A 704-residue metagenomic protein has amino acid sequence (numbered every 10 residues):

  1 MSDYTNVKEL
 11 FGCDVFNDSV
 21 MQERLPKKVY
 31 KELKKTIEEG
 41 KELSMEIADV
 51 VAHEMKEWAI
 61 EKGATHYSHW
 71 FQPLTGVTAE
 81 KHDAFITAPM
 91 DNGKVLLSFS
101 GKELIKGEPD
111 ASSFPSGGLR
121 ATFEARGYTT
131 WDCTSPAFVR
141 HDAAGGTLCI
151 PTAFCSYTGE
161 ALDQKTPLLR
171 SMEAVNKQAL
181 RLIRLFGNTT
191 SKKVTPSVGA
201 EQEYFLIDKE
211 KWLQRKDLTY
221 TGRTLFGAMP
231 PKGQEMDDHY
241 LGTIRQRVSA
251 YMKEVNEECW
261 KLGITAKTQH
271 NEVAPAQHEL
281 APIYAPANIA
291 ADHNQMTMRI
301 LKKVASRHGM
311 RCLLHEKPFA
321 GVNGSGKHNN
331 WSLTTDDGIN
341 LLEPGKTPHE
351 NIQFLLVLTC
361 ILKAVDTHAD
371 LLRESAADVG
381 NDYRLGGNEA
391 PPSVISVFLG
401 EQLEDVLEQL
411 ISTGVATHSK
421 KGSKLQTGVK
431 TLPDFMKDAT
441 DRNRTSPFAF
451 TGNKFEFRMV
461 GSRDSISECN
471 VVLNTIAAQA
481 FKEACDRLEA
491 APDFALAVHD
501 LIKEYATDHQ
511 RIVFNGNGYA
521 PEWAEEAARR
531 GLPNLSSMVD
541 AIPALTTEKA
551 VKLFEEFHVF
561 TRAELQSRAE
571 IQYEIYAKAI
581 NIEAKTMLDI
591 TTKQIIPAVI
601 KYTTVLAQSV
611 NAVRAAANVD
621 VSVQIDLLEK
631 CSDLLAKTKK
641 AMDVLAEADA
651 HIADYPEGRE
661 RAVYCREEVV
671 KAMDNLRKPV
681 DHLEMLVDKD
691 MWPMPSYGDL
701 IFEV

Functional and structural regions predicted by a protein language model:
M1, L10-D18, K177, R181-I183: Flexible inter-domain linker/hinge segments
M1-E9, E703-V704: Basic/polar N-terminal segments that are highly enriched at the extreme N-terminus, encompassing both cleavable
L10-A125: Active-site core of metal-dependent hydrolases
A64, S68-W70, H293-R307, L333 (+3 more regions): Hydrophobic/aromatic-rich, well-ordered segments within soluble, folded domains that form packed cores
G76-N92, P109-S112, G117, R215 (+5 more regions): Short linear, low-complexity motifs centered on an aromatic residue
A125-L314, N323-N329, L333-E570: Glycine-rich, acidic/polar active-site loops that bind/position phosphate-bearing ligands
L218-T219, N294, E316-K317, E343-T347 (+5 more regions): Composition- and surface-driven signal marking solvent-exposed, interaction-prone regions in large proteins
T507-V704: C-terminal amphipathic alpha-helical interaction region
